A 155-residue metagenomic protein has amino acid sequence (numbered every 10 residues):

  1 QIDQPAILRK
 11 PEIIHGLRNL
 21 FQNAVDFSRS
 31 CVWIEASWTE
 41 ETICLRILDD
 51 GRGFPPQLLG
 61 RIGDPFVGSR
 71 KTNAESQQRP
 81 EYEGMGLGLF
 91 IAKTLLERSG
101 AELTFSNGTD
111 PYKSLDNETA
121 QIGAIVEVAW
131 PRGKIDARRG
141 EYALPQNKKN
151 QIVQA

Functional and structural regions predicted by a protein language model:
Q1-L17: Conserved short strand/loop->alpha-helix "switch" segment adjacent to the catalytic nucleotide/phosphoryl-transfer site
C31-T42: Short beta-strand/loop element within the Bergerat-fold HATPase_c
T42, G53, G86, N107-E127: Glycine-rich nucleotide-binding loop
D49: Acidic ATP/Mg2+-coordinating residue in the GHKL
F54-Q77: Short conserved segment of the HATPase_c
E75-K93: Glycine-rich phosphate-binding loop
